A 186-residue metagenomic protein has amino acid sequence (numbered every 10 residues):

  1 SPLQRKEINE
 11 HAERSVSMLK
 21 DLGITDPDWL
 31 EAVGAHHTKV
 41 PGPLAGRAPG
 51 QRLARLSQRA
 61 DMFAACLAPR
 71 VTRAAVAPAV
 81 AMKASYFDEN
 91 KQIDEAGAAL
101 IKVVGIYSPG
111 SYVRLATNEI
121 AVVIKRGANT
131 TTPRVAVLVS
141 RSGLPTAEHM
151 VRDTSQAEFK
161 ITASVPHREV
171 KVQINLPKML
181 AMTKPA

Functional and structural regions predicted by a protein language model:
S1-A186: Histidine- and acidic-residue-rich, metal-dependent catalytic cores
